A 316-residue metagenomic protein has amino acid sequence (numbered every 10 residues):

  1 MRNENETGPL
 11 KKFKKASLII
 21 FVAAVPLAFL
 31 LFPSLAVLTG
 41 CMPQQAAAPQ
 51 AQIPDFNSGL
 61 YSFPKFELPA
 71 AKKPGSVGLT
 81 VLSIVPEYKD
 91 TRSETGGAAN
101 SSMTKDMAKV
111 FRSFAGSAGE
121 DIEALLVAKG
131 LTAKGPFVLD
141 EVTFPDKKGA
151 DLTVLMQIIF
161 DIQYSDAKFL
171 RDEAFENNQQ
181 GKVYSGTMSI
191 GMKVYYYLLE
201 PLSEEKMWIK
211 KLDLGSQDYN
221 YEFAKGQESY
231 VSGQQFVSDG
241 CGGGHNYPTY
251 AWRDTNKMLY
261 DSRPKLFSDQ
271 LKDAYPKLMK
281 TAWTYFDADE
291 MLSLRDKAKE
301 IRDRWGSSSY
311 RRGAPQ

Functional and structural regions predicted by a protein language model:
M1-I19: N-terminal secretory signal peptides that target proteins for export/translocation
F21-V37: Bacterial N-terminal signal peptides
C41-L131, C241-G242, P248-Q316: A structural "domain/chain start" motif
A98-S102, L170-Y184, G233-R253: Flexible, solvent-exposed loop segments that connect beta-strands
E123-K147: Short beta-strand->alpha-helix linker/helix-N-cap micro-motif that forms a surface specificity/interaction loop
D140, F144-A224, E228-Q234: Surface-exposed short loop/turn segments
